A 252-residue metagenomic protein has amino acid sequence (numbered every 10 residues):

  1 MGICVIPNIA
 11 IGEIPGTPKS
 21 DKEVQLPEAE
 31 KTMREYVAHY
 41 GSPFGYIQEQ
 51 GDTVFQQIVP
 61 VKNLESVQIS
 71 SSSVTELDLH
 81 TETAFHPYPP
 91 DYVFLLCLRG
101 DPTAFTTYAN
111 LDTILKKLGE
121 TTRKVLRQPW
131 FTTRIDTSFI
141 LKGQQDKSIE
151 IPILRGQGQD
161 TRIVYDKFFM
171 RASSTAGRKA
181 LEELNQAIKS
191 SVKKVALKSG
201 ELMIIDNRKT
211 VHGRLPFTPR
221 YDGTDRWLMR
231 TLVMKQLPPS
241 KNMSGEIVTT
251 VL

Functional and structural regions predicted by a protein language model:
M1-K19, Q57-S199, I204-L252: Active-site environment of non-heme Fe oxygenases that use a 2-His-1-carboxylate facial triad
M1-T53: N-terminal non-catalytic cap/leader segment that marks the start of a structured domain
